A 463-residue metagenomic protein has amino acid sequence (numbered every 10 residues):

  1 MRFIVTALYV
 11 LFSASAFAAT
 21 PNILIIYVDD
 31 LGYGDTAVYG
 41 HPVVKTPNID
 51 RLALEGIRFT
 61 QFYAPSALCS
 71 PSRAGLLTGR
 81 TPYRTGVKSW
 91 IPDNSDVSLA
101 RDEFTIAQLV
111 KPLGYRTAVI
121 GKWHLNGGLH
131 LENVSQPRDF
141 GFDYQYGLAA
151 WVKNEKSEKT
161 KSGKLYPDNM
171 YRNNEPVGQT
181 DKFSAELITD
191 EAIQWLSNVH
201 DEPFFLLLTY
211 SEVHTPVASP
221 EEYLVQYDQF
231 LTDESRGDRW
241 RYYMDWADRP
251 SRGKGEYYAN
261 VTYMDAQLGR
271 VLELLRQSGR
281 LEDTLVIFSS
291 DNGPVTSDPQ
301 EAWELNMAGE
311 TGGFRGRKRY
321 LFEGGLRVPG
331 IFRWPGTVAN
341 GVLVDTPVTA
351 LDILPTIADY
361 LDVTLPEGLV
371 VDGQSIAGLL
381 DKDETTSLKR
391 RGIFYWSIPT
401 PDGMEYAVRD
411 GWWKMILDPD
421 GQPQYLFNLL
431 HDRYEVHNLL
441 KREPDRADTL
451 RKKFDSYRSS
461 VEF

Functional and structural regions predicted by a protein language model:
V5-S15: Bacterial N-terminal signal peptides
F17-Q424, L429-F463: Formylglycine-dependent sulfatase
